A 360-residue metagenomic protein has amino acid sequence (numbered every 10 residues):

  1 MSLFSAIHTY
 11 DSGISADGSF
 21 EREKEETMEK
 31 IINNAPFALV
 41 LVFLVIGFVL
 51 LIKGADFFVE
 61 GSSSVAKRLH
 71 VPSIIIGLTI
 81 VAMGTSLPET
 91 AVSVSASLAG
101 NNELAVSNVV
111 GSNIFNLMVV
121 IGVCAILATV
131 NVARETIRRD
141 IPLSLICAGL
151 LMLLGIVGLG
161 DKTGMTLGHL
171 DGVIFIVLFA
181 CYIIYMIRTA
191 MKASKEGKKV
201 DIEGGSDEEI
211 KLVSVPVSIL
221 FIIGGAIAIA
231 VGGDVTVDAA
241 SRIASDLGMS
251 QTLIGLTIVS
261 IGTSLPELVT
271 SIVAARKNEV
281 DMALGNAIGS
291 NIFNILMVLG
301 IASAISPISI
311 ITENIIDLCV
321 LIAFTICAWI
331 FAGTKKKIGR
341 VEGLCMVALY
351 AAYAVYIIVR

Functional and structural regions predicted by a protein language model:
S2-A6, Y10-I14, G18-R360: Hydrophobic alpha-helical segments, chiefly the membrane-spanning helices and signal/signal-anchor peptides
